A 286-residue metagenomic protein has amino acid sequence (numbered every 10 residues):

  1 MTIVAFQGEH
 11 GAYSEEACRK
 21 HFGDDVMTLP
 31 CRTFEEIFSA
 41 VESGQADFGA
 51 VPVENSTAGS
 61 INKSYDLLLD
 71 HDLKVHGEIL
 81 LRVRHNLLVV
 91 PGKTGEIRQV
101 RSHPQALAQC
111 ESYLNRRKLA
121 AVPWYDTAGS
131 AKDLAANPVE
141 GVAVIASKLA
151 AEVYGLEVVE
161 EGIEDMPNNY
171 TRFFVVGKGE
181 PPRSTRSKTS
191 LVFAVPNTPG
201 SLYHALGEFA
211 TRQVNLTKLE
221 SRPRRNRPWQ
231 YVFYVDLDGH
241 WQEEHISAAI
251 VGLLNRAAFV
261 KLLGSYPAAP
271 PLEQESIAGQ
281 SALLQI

Functional and structural regions predicted by a protein language model:
M1-I286: Domain-level signature for soluble enzymes in the chorismate/prephenate branch of the shikimate pathway
